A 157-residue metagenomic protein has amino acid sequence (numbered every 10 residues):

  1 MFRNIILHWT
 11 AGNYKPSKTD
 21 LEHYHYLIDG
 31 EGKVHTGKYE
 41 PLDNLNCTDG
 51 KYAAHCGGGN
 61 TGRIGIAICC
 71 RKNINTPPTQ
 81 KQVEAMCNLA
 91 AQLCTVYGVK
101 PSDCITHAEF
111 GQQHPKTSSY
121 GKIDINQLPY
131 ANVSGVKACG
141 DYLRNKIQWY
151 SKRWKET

Functional and structural regions predicted by a protein language model:
M1-G59, G121-E156: N-terminal catalytic cores of peptidoglycan-degrading enzymes
M1-I6, C69-T157: Basic/polar, cationic surfaces and motifs that engage anionic cell-wall and phosphate/carboxylate ligands
E22, G62, K100: Residue-level signal for beta-strand positions within conserved beta-sheet cores that form or flank
G57-A67: Short coil-to-beta-strand
